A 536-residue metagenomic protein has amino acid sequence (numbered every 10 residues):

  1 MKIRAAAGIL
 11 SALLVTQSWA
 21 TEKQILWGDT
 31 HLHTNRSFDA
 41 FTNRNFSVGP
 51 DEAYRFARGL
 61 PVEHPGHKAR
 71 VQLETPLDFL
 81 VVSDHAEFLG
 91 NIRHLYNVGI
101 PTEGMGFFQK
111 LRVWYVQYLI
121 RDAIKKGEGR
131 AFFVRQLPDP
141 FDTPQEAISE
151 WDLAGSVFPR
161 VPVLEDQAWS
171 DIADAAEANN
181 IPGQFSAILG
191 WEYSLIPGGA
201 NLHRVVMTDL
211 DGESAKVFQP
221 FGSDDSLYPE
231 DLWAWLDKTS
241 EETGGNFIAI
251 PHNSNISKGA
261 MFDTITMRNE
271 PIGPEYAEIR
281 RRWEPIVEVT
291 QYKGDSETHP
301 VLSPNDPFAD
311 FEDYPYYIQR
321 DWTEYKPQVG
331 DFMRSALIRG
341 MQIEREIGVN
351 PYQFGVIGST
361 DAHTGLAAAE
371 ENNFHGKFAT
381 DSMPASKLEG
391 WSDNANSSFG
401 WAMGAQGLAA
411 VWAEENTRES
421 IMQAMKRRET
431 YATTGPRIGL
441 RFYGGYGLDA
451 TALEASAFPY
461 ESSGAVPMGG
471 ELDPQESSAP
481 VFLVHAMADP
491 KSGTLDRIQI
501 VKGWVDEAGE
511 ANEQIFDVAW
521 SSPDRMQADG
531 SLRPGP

Functional and structural regions predicted by a protein language model:
M1-A7: Bacterial N-terminal signal peptides that target proteins for export
A7-Q17: Bacterial N-terminal signal peptides
V15-T16, G59, G127-E128, G530: Short, flexible coil/linker elements and helix-boundary hinge sites characteristic of intrinsically disordered
A20-P50, Y54-A57, H64-V113, F158-V161 (+4 more regions): C-terminal functional module detector
A86-E87, I124-S186, A200: Long, well-ordered early-domain segments
K110-L111, Y115-T143, F185, Y193-R268 (+2 more regions): Alpha-helix N-cap/helix-start capping residues at coil-to-helix junctions, especially the first residue of tandem
